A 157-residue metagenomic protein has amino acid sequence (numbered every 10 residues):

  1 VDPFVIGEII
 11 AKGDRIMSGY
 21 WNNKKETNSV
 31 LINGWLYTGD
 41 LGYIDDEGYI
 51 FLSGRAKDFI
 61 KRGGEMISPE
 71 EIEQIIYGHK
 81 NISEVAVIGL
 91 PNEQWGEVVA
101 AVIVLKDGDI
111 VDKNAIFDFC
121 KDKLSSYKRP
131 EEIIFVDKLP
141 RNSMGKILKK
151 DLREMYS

Functional and structural regions predicted by a protein language model:
D2-P3, S18-N22: Active-site glycine/GP-rich loop and adjacent strand/helix microenvironment that borders small-molecule binding pockets
E8, G13, S18-G19, E26-S29 (+4 more regions): AMP-binding/adenylate-forming catalytic core of the ANL superfamily
G34: FAD-site-proximal beta/loop scaffold in flavoenzymes
